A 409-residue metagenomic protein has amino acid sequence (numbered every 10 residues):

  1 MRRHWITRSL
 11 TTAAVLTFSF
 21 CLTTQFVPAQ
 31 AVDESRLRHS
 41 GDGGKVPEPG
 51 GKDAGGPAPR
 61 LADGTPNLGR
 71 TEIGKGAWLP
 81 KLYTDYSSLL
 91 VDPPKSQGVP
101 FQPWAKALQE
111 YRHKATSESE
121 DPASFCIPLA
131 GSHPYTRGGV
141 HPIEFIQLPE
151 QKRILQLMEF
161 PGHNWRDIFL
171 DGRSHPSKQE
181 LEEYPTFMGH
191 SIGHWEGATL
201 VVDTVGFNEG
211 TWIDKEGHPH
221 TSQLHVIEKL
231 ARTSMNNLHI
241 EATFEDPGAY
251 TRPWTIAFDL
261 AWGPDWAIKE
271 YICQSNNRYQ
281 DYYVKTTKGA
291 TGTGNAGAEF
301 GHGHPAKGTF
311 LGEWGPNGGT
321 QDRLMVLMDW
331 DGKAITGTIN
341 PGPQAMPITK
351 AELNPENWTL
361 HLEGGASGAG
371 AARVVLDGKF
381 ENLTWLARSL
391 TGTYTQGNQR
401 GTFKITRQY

Functional and structural regions predicted by a protein language model:
M1-R8: N-terminal secretory signal peptides that target proteins for export/translocation
T11-T24: Bacterial N-terminal signal peptides
F26-M325, G332-M346, P355-T359, E363-G370 (+2 more regions): PEST-like low-complexity, intrinsically disordered acidic/proline/serine-rich tracts that flank trafficking/processing
